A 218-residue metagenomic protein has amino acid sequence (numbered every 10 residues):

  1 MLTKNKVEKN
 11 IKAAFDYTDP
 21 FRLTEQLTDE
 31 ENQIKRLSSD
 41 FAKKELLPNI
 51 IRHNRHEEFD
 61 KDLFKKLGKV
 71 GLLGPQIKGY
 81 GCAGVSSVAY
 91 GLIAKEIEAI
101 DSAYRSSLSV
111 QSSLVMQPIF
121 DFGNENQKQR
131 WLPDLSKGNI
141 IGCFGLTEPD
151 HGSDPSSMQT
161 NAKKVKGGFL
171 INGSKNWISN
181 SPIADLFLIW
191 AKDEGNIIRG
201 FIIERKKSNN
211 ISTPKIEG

Functional and structural regions predicted by a protein language model:
M1-E30: Intrinsic disorder at enzyme termini
L23-L27, Q33, I211-G218: Glycine-rich beta->alpha junctions and the first turn(s) of the following alpha-helix
P48-V70: Short secondary-structure junction/hinge motifs that connect adjacent elements
K69-Q129, P133-N139, S179-L186: Internal helix-loop-helix
G138-L146: A short, Trp-centered hydrophobic/proline-enriched beta-strand micro-motif
H151-D154, F169: Hydrophobic, small-residue-rich alpha-helical packing segments that form membrane-like cores
T160-K163: A structural signal for short hydrophobic beta-strand segments in well-ordered beta-sheet cores
N172-P214: A short core secondary-structure module
